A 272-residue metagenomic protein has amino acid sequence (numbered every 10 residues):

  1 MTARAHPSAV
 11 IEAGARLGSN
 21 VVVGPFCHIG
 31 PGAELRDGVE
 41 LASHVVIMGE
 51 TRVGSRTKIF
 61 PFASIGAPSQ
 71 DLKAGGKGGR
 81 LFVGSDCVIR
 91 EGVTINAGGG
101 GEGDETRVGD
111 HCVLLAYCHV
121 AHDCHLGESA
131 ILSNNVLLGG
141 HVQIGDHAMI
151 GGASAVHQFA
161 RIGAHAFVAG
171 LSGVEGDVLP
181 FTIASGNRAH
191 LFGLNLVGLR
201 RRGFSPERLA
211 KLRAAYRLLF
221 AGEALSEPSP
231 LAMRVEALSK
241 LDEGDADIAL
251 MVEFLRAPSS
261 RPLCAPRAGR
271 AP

Functional and structural regions predicted by a protein language model:
M1-S8, A13, S19-N20, R56 (+6 more regions): Terminal amphipathic alpha-helical/low-complexity segments used for targeting or macromolecular assembly
A3-G186, H190: Structural signal for interior beta-strand "rungs" in well-ordered beta-sheet cores of soluble enzyme domains
